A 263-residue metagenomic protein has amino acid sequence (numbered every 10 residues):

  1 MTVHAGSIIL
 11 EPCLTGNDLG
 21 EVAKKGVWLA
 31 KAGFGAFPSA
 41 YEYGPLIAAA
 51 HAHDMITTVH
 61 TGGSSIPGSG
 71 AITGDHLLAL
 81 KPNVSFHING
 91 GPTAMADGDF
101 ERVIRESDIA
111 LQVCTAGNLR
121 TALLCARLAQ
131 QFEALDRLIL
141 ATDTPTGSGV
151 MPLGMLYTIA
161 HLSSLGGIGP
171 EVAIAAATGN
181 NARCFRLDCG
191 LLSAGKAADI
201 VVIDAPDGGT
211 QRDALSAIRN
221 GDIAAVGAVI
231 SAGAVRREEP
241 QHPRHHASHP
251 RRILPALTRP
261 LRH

Functional and structural regions predicted by a protein language model:
M1-F34, A52: Divalent-metal coordination cores built from histidine and acidic residues
P12-G16, A36, A40, G44 (+9 more regions): Electropositive phosphate-/nucleotide-binding environments in soluble metabolic enzymes
C13-T15, S69, T210-A214: A short, acidic/glycine-rich surface segment
A23-G26, K81, A134, A197 (+1 more regions): Short loop/turn motifs at secondary-structure junctions
L29-G149, G166: Active-site core of metal-dependent hydrolases
R127-P206: His/Asp/Glu-enriched, well-ordered alpha-helical/loop segment that forms or immediately abuts the divalent-metal
A198-R252: C-terminal cap of metal-dependent C-N hydrolases
H249-H263: Long, low-complexity intrinsically disordered regions
